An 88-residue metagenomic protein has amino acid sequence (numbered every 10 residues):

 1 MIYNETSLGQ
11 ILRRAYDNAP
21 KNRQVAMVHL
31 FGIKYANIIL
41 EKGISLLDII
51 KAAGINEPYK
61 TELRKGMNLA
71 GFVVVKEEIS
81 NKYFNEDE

Functional and structural regions predicted by a protein language model:
M1-T6: General nucleic-acid-binding
G9-K34: Short, Lys/Arg-enriched anionic-surface-contact patches
K42: Flexible coil/turn residues that form the inter-helical turn or adjacent wing/linker of helix-turn-helix
S45-A52: Short alpha-helical "recognition helix" segments of helix-turn-helix
E57-G71: Major-groove recognition helix of helix-turn-helix-like DNA-binding domains
K76-E88: Intrinsically disordered, low-complexity basic tails/linkers immediately adjacent to helix-turn-helix/homeobox/MYB/SANT
